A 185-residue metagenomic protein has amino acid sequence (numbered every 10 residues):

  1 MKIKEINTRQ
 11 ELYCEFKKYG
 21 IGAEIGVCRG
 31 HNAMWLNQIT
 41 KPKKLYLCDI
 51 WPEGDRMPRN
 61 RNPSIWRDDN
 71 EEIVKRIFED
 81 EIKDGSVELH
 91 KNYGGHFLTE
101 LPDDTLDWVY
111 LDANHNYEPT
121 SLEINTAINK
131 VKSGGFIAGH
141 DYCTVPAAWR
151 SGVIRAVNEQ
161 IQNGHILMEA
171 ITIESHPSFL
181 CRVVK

Functional and structural regions predicted by a protein language model:
I3, N7-K185: S-adenosylmethionine/decaboxylated-SAM
